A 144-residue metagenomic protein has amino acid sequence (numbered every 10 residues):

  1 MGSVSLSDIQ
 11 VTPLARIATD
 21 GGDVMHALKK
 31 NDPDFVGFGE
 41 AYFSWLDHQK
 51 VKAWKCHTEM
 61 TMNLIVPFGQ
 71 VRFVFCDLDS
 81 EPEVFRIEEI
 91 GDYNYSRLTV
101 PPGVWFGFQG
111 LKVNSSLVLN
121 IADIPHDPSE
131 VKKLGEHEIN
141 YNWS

Functional and structural regions predicted by a protein language model:
M1-R97, L111-S144: Non-catalytic, conserved peripheral segments adjacent to functional cores
F106: Glycine-centered loop/turn positions within well-structured domains that cap or flank conserved ligand/cofactor-binding
